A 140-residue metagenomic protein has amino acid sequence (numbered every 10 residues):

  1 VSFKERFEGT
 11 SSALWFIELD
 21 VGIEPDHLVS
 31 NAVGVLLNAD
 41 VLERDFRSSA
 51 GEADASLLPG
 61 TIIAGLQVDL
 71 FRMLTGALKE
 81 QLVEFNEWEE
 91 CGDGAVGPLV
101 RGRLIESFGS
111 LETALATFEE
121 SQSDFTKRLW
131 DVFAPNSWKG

Functional and structural regions predicted by a protein language model:
V1-G140: Bergerat-fold GHKL/Histidine-kinase-like ATPase
